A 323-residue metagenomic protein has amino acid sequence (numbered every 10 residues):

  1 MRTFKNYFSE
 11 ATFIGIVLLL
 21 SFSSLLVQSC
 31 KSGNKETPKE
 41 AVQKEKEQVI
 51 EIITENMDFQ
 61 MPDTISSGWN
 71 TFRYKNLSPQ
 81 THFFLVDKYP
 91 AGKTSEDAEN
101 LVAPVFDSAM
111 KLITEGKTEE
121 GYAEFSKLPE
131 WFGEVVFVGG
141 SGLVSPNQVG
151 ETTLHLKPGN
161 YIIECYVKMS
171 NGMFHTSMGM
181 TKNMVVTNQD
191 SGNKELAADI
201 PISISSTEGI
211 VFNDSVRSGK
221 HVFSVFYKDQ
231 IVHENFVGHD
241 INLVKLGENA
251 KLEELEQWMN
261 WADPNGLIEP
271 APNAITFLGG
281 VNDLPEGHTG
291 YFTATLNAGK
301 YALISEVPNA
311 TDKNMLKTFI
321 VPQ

Functional and structural regions predicted by a protein language model:
M1-E10: N-terminal secretory signal peptides that target proteins for export/translocation
S9-L20: Sec-dependent N-terminal signal peptides
L25-S29: C-terminal motif of bacterial Sec signal peptides marking the signal peptidase cleavage site
C30-E47: Short, low-complexity, disordered segments immediately C-terminal to signal peptides in bacterial exported proteins
Q48-L85, S126-I210, D214-S218, F223-F236 (+1 more regions): Extracellular/periplasmic metallocenter environments
F83-D87, D240-V244: Beta-strand signatures of extracellular beta-sandwich domains
P90-G92, G247-N249, T311: Solvent-exposed strand-loop boundary residues in beta-sheet-rich modules
S95-L156, E248-L296: Extracytoplasmic beta-sandwich strand-turn segments characteristic of Greek-key/jelly-roll folds
